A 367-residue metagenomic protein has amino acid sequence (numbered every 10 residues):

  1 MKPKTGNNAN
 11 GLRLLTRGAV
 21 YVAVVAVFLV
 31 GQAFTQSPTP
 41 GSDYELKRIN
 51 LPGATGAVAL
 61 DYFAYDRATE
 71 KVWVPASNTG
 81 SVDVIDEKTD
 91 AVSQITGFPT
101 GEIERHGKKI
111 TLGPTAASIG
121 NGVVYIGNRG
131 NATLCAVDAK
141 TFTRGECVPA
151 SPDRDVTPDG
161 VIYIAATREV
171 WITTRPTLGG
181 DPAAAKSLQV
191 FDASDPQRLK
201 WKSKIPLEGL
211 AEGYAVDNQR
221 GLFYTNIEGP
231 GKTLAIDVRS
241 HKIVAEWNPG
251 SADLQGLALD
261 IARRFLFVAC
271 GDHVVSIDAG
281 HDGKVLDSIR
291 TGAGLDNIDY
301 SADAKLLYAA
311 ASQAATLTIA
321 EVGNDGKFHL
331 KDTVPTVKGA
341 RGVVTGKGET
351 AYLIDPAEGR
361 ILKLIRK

Functional and structural regions predicted by a protein language model:
M1-T16: N-terminal secretory signal peptides that target proteins for export/translocation
A19-Q32: Bacterial N-terminal signal peptides
F34-K367: Predominantly soluble domains enriched in secretory-pathway, periplasmic, or organellar proteins
